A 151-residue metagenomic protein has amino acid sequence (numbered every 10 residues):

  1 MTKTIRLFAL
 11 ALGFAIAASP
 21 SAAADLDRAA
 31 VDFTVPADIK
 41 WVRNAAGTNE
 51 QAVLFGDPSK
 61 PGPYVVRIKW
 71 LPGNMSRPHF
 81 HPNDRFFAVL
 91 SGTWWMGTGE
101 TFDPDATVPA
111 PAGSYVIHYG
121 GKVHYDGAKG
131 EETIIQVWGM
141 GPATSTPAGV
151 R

Functional and structural regions predicted by a protein language model:
M1-A9: Bacterial N-terminal signal peptides that target proteins for export
F8-A17: Bacterial N-terminal signal peptides
A22-Y64, V150-R151: A short, N-terminal "cap"/entry segment at the start of jelly-roll beta-barrel domains of the cupin/DSBH fold
A29-D32, D105, Y125-R151: Double-stranded beta-helix
A46, D57-S59, W94, E100-G121: Short acidic-glycine-tyrosine-enriched beta hairpin
Y64-H81, P109-A110, Y119-G121: Conserved short histidine dyad/triad with adjacent acidic residue
L71-N74, H81-T101: Glycine- and acidic-residue-biased ligand/ion/polar-headgroup-sensing regions
S76-P78, M96-G97, H118, V123-K129: Short beta-strand His + acidic residue motifs that chelate non-heme Fe in jelly-roll/DSBH and cupin folds
